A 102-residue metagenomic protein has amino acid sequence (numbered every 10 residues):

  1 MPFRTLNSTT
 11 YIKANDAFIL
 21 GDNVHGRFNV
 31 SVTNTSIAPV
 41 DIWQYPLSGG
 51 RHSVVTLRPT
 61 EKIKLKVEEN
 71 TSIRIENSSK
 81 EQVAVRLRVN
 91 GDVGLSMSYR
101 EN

Functional and structural regions predicted by a protein language model:
M1-F3, S8-A17, N23, P59-T60 (+1 more regions): Tight coil/turn sites that cap or link beta-strands
N23-H25, T35, L47, R58 (+2 more regions): A short, compositionally biased micro-patch
G26-V30: Structural beta-strand segments of beta-rich domains
S31-A38, I75-S79, L87-V89: Asparagine-centered strand-capping/turn motif at beta-strand->loop junctions
T33-S53: Short, surface-exposed beta-strand/strand-loop-strand elements in extracellular ectodomains
H52-K62: Extracellular carbohydrate recognition and processing domains and analogous Trp-centered ligand-binding platforms
E81-Y99: Edge beta-strands of jelly-roll/beta-sandwich modules across compartments, strongly enriched in secreted/luminal
